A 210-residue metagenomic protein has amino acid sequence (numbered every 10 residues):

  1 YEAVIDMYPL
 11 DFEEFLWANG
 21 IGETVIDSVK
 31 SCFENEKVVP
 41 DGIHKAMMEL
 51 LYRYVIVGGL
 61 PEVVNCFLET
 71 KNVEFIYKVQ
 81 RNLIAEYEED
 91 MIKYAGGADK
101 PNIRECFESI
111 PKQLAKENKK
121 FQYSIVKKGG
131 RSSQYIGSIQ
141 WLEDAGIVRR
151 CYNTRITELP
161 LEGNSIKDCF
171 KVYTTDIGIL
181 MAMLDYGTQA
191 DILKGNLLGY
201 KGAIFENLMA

Functional and structural regions predicted by a protein language model:
Y1, A18-S31: Conserved AAA+ ATPase "sensor/coupling" helix adjacent to the nucleotide-binding pocket
Y1-E13: A short helix-turn-beta junction within AAA+ P-loop NTPase domains corresponding to the substrate/partner-engaging
A3-I5, V55, Y173: Hydrophobic/aromatic beta-strand patches that form the interior of the parallel beta-sheet core in alpha/beta enzyme
V4, I43, G163-N164: Short secondary-structure boundary/capping segments
F12-F15, I179-L180: A generic structural signal for short hydrophobic patches within well-formed alpha-helices
S28-Y77: Conserved AAA+ ATPase small/helical "lid" subdomain
L60, V64-A210: Accessory nucleic acid-recognition modules appended to NTPase machines
